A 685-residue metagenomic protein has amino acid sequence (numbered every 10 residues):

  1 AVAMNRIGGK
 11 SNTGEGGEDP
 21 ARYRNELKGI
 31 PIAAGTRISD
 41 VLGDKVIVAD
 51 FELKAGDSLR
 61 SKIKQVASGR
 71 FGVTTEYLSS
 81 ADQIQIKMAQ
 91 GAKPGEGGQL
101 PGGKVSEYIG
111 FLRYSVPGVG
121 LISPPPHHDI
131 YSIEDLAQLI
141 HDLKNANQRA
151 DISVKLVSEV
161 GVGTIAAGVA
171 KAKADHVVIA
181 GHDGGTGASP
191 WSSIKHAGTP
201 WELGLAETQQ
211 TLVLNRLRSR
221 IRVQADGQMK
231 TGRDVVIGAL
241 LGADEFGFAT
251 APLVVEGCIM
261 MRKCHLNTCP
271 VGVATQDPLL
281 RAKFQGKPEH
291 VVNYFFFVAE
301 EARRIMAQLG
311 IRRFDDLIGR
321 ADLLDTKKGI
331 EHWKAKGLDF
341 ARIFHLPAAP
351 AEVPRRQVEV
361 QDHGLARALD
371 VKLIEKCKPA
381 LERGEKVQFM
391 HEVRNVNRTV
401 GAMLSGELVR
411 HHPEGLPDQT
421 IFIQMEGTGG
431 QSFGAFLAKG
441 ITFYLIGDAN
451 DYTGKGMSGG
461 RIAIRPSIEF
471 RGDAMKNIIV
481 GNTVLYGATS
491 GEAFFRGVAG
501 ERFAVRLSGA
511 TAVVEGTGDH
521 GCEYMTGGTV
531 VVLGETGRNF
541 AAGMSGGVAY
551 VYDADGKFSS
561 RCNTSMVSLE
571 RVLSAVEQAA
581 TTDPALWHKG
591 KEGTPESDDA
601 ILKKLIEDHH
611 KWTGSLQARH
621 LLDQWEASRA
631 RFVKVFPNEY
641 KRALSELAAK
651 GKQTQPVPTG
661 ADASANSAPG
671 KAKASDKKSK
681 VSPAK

Functional and structural regions predicted by a protein language model:
A1-A150, V160-V162, P350, Q357-A368 (+1 more regions): Conserved internal helical-beta-strand scaffold that buttresses enzyme catalytic cores
K10, V116-G120, N145-A146, G184-A188 (+6 more regions): Short acidic (Asp/Glu) and glycine-rich catalytic loops that position anionic groups and cofactors
T13-G72, S79, G103-V105, K155 (+8 more regions): Terminal amphipathic helices with adjacent charged low-complexity linkers/tails
F71-D226, K230-M261, H265-T275, R303 (+6 more regions): Alpha/beta enzyme core
E76-L78, G97-L100, K104, P124-D135 (+15 more regions): Catalytic cores of large soluble enzymes that bind and process phosphate-bearing ligands
L78, L217-R218, V298-E300, Y524-M525 (+1 more regions): A structural signal for short secondary-structure junctions
R149, G242, A302-G319, L324 (+1 more regions): Long hydrophobic segments that form regular secondary structure
L280, V292, M306-L309, I318-G319 (+4 more regions): Long, distal/terminal scaffolding or interaction modules with repetitive or compositionally biased sequence
